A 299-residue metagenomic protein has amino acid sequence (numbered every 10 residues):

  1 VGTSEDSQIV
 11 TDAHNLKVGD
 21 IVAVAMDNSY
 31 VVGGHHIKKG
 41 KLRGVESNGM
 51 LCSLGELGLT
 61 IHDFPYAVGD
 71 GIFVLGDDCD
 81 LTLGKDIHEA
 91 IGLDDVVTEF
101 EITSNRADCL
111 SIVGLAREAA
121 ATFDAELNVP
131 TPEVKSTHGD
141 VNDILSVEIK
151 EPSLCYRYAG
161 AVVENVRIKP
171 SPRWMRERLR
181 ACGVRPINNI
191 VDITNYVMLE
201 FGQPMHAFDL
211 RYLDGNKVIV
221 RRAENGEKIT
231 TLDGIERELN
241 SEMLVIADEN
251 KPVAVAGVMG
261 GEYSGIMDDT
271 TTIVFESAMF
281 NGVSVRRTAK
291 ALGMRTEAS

Functional and structural regions predicted by a protein language model:
V1-G139, V274, K290-E297: Phosphate-backbone binding interfaces of nucleic-acid-interacting proteins
V1-V10, T82, T194-Y263: Conserved mixed alpha/beta core segments that line enzyme active sites in large multi-domain catalysts
S7-Q8, I21-A23, N48-M50, E126 (+7 more regions): Structural motif
H14-I21, S104-D124, G183-D209, N250-T270: Conserved phosphate/anionic-ligand binding catalytic regions in large, soluble enzymes, centered on
N15-K17, R43-G44, E89-L93, S111 (+6 more regions): Solvent-exposed alpha-helices and their adjacent loops that cap or buttress functional pockets in soluble metabolic
G33-I37, H62-P65, I112-V113, H138-L145 (+9 more regions): Short acidic, glycine/serine/threonine-rich loops at helix termini
G55, V74-C79, I168, R237 (+1 more regions): Conserved catalytic alpha/beta cores of large enzymes that bind or transform nucleotide phosphates and polynucleotides
F123, L127-E227, A254, T296: Glycine/proline-enriched, intrinsically flexible loops and inter-domain linkers
